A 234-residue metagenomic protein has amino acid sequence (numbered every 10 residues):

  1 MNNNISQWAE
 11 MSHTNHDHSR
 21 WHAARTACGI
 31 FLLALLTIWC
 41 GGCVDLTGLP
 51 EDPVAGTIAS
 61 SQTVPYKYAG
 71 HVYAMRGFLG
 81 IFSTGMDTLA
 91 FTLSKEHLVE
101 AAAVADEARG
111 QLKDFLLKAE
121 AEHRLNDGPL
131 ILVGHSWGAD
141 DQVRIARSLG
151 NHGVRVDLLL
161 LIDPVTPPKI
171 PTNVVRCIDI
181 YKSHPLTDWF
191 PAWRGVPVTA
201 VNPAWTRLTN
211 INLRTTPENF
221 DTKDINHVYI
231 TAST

Functional and structural regions predicted by a protein language model:
I5, N15-I30: Bacterial N-terminal signal peptides that target proteins for export
W8: Cationic, low-complexity basic patches in intrinsically disordered or flexible, solvent-exposed regions
A34-T37: Processing junctions and N-termini across compartments
W39-G42: C-terminal motif of bacterial Sec signal peptides marking the signal peptidase cleavage site
T47-G128, H227: Active-site catalytic motif of lipid deacylating hydrolases and related acyltransferases
V72, M86-T88, T172-T234: Lipolytic serine-hydrolase domain surface
F78-G85, V104-A108, V133-D141, N151 (+2 more regions): Extracytoplasmic/periplasmic, Sec-exported soluble proteins
E100, K113-T199: Serine-dependent carboxylesterase/thioesterase catalytic core of lipase-like alpha/beta-hydrolase/SGNH enzymes
